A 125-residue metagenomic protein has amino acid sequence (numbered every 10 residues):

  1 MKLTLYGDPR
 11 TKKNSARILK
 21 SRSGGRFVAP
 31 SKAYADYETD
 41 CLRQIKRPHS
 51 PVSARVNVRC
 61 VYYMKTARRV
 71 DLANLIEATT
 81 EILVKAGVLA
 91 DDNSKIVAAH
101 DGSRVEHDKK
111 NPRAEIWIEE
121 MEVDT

Functional and structural regions predicted by a protein language model:
M1-T125: Acidic, proline/glycine-enriched N-terminal capping motif
